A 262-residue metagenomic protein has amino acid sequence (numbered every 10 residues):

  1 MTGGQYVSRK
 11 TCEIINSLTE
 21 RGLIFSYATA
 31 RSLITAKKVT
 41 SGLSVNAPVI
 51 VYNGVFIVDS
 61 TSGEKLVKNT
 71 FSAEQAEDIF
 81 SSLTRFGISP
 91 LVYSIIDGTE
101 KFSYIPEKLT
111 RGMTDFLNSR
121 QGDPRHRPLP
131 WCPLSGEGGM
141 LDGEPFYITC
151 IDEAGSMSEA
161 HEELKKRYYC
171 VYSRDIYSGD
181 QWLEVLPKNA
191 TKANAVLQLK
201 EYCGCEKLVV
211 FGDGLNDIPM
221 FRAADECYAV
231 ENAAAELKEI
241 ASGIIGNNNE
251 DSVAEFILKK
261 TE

Functional and structural regions predicted by a protein language model:
M1-Q5, I79, F221: Asp-based phosphoryl-transfer active-site loop
Q5-L23, K68-Q75, L129-P133, P187-Y202 (+1 more regions): Short, acidic loop-to-helix structural element flanking the phosphoryl-transfer center in phosphate-processing enzymes
Y6-F116: Active-site phosphate-binding/coordination module
S8, W182-E262: Mg2+-dependent phosphoryl-transfer enzymes with acidic/Ser/Thr/Gly-rich catalytic loops
A36-T40, A160, L237, V253: Hydrophobic packing residues within well-ordered alpha-helices of enzyme cores
L43-V45, N53, L164-R167, A223-A224 (+1 more regions): Short, structured coil segments at secondary-structure junctions
N46-Y52, Y169-S173, C227-E231, I245-N247: Short hydrophobic/aromatic-enriched beta-strand-loop microsegments
F86, Y93-F211, L215, M220: Conserved acidic, metal-coordinating active-site core of Asp-based, Mg2+-dependent phosphoryl-transfer enzymes
